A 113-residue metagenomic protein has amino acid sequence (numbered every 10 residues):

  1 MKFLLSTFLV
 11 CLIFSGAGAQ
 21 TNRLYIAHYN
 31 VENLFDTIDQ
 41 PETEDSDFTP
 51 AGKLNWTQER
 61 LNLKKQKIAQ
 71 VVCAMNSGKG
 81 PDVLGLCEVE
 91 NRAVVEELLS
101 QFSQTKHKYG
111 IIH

Functional and structural regions predicted by a protein language model:
F3-S15: Sec-dependent N-terminal signal peptides
G18-H113: N-terminal, active-site-proximal structural segment of metallo-dependent hydrolase catalytic domains
